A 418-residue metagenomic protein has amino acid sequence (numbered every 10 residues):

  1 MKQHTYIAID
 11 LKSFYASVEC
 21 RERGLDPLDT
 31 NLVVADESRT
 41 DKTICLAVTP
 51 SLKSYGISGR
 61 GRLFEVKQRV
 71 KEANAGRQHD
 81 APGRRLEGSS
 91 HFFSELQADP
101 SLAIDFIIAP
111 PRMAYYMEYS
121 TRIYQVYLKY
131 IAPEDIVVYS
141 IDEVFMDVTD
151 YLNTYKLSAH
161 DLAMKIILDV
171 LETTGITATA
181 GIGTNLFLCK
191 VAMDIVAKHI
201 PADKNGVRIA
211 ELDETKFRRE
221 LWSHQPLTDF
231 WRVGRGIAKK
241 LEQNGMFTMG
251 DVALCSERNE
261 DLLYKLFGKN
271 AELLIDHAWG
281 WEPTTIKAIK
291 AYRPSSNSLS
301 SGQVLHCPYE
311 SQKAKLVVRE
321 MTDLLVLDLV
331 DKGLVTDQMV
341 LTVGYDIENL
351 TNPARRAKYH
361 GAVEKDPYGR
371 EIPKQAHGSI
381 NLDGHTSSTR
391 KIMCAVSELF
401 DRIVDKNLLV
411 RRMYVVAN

Functional and structural regions predicted by a protein language model:
M1-D276, E282-I286: Gly/Gly-Pro- and Ser/Thr-rich, intrinsically disordered tail segments characteristic of DNA damage-repair and tolerance
A8, D229, K239-V410: DNA-contacting surface of Y-family translesion DNA polymerases
N418: Short, loop-centered acidic/histidine patches that primarily coordinate divalent metals
